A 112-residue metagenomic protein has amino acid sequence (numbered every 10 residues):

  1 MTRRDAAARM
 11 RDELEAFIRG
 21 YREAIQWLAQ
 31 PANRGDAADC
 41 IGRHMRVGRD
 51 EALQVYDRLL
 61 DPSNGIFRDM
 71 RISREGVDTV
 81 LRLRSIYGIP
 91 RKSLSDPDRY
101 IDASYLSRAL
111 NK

Functional and structural regions predicted by a protein language model:
M1, I66, L94-S95: A generic, residue-level signal for flexible/boundary positions that often mark functional hotspots
M1-R4, A8: Hydrophobic/proline-rich hinge and linker segments of small-molecule sensing/allosteric domains, predominantly
A8-R91: Secondary-structure end/capping motifs
L81-K112: Conserved C-terminal helix/tail region of periplasmic/extracytoplasmic solute-binding proteins
